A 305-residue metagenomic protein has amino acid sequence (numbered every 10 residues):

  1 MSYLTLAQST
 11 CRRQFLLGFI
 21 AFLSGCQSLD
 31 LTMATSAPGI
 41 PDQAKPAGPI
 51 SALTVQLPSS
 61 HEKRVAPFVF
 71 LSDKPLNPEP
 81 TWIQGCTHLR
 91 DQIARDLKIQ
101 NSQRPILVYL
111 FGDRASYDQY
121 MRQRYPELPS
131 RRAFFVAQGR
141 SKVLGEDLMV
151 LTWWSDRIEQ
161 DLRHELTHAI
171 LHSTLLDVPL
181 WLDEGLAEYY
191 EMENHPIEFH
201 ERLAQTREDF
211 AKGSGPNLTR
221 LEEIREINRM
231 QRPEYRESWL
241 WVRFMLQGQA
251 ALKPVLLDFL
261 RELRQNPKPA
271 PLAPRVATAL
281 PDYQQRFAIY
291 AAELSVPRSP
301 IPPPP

Functional and structural regions predicted by a protein language model:
S2-L23: N-terminal secretory signal peptides and thylakoid transit peptides that target proteins across membranes
S24, Y117, P196: Flexible, glycine-rich phosphate/dinucleotide-binding loops and adjacent beta-alpha linkers at cofactor/substrate
C26-A44: Bacterial Sec signal peptide processing site at the extreme N-terminus
Q27-D30, P105, F111, E184-E193: Internal hydrophobic scaffold segments of catalytic domains
D42, V55-P179, Q265-R275: Juxtacatalytic substrate-recognition/specificity segment
P46-V55: Short linear motifs in intrinsically disordered
P129-L151, D156, S173-P305: Acidic/His/Gly-enriched intrinsically disordered linker/tail segments that often contain short helix/coil "MoRF-like"
